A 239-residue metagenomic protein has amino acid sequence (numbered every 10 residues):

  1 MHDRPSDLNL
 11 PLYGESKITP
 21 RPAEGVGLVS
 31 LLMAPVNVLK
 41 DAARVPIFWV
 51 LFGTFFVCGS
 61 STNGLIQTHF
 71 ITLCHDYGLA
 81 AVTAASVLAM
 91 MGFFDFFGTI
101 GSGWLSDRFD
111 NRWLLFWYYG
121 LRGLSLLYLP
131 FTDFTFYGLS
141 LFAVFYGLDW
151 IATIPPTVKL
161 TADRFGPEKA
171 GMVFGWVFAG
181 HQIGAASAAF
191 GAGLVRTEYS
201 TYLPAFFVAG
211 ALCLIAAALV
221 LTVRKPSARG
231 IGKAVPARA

Functional and structural regions predicted by a protein language model:
M1-G25, A217-R224: C-terminal membrane-cytosol helix-exit motif in multi-pass small-molecule transporters
M1-H2, G210-A239: Multi-pass alpha-helical transporter architecture, strongest for 12-TM Major Facilitator/SLC carriers used
K40-S102, A188: Extracytoplasmic gate region of multi-pass secondary transporters
F56-V57, G138-A152: Hydrophobic core of transmembrane alpha-helices in multi-pass small-molecule transporters, especially MFS/SLC-type
C74-H75, L105-S106, G191-S200: Interfacial helix-cap and linker-helix signal at transmembrane-aqueous boundaries of multi-pass secondary transporters
A81-V82, P167-W176: Loop-to-transmembrane helix entry/capping segments in MFS-fold secondary transporters and related SLC/MFSD carriers
W113-Y128: Structural signature of the two symmetry-related core transmembrane helices
A152-F165: Intracellular juxtamembrane helix-capping segments at the cytosolic ends of symmetry-related transmembrane helices
